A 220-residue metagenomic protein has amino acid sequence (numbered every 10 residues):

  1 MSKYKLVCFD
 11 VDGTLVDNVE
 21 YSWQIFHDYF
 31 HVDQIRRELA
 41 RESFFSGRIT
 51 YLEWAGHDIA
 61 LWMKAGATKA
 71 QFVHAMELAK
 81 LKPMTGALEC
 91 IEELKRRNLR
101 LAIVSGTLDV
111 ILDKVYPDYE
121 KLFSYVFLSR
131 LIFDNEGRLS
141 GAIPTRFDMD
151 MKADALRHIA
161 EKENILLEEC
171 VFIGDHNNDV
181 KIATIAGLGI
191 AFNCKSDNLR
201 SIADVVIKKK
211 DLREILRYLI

Functional and structural regions predicted by a protein language model:
M1-L52, A60: Active-site neighborhood of HAD-like aspartate-dependent phosphohydrolases
A55-E89: Metal-dependent phosphoesterase signature
A87, I91-D118, Y125-R130, A183: Substrate-recognition element of Asp-dependent hydrolases with the DxDx(T/V) motif
L88-R96, K152-A153, R157-N164, T184: Surface-exposed amphipathic alpha-helices with a cationic face
S105, L166-K209: Acidic, Mg2+-coordinating phosphoryl-transfer loop and its flanking beta/alpha structural elements, shared across
D113-E168: Substrate-recognition "cap/lid" segment bordering the active-site pocket of phosphatases
F127-F133, C194-N198, D211-I215: Short, acidic/turn-prone active-site loops that include or flank metal/cofactor- and phosphate-binding residues
